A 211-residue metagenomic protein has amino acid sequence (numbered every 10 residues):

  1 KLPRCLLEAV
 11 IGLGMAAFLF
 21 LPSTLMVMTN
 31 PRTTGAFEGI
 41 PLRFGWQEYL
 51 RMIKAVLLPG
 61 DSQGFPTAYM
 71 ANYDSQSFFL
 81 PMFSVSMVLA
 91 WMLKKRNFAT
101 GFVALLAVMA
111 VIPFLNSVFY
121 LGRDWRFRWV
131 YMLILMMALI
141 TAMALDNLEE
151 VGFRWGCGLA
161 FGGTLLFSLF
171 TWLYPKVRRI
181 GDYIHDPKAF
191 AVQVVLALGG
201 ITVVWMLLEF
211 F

Functional and structural regions predicted by a protein language model:
K1, L25-M26, L139: Hydrophobic transmembrane alpha-helices of multi-pass, membrane-embedded glycosylation machinery
K1, N97, V151-F153: Intrinsic structural disorder
K1-I11, I201-M206: Perimembrane helix-loop-helix junctions
E8-L93, F98, F102, L106-F127 (+1 more regions): Periplasmic/ER-lumenal interhelical loops and adjacent helix-loop junctions in multi-pass membrane proteins
G101-F114, V118-F211: Contiguous transmembrane helix-bundle modules in multi-pass membrane proteins
